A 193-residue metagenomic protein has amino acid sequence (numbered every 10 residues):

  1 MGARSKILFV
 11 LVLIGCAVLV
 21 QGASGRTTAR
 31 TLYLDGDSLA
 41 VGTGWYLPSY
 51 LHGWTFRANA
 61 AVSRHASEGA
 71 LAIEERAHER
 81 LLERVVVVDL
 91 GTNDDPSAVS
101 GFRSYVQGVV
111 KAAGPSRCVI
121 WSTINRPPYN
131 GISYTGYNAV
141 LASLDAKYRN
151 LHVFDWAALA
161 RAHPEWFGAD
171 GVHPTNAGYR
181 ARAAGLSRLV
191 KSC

Functional and structural regions predicted by a protein language model:
M1-F9: Bacterial N-terminal signal peptides that target proteins for export
F9-V18: Bacterial N-terminal signal peptides
Q21-T27: Sec-dependent signal peptide cleavage junction
T27-Y105, P128-G136: Conserved SGNH/GDSL esterase-like catalytic core that processes O-acyl groups on lipids and polysaccharides
N59-A61, S122, F154-L159: Conserved beta-strand termini and adjacent loop/short-helix elements that scaffold enzyme active sites in alpha/beta
D89, S122-T123: Alpha/beta-hydrolase-fold catalytic nucleophile elbow
G114-C118: A short helix->loop->beta-strand "cap" motif at the edges of active sites that frequently abuts
P127-C193: Catalytic His-Asp segment of secreted/periplasmic serine-dependent ester chemistry enzymes
